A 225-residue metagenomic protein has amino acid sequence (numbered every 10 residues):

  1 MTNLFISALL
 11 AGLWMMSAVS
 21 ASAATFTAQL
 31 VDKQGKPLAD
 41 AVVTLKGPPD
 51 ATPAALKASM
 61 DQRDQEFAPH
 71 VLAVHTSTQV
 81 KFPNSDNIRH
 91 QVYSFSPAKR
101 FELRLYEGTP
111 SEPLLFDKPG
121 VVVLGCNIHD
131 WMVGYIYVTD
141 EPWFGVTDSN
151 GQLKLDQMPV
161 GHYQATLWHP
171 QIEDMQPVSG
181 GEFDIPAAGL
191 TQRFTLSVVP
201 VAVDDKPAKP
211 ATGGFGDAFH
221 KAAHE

Functional and structural regions predicted by a protein language model:
M1-S7: Positively charged n-region of N-terminal signal peptides that target proteins for export
S7-A18: Bacterial N-terminal signal peptides
A23-E225: Extracytoplasmic copper-binding redox domains, predominantly the cupredoxin/blue-copper superfamily
